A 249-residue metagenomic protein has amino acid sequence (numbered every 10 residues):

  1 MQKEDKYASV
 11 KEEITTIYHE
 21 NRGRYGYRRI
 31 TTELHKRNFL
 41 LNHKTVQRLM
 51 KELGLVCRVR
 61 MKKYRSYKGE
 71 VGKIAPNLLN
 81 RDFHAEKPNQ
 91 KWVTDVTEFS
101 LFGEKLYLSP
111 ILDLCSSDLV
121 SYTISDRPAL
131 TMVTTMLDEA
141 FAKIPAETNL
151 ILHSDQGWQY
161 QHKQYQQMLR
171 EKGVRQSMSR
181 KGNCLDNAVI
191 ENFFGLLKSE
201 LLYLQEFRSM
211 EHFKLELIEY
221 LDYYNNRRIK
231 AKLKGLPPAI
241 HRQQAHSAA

Functional and structural regions predicted by a protein language model:
M1-K87, N183, A239-H246: Basic, flexible linker segments flanking DNA-binding modules in nucleic acid-interacting mobile-element proteins
I14, I30, V46, M50 (+13 more regions): Mobile genetic element proteins and their domesticated derivatives, centered on retroelements and DNA transposons
G26, D118, A146-L150: Short, surface-exposed connector motifs at secondary-structure boundaries
K68-E70, S154-Q156, H162-K163, M178-K198 (+2 more regions): RNase H-like two-metal-ion nuclease catalytic core shared by retroviral integrases and related mobile-element nucleases
A85-V120, D126-P128: An active-site-proximal beta-strand-loop segment
D118-Y122, Q176-S179, Y203-L204: Short small-residue beta-strand/loop micro-motif enriched in glycine and branched aliphatics
T123-P145: Active-site beta-loop-alpha junctions of metal-dependent nucleic acid enzymes, especially the RNase H-like/DDE
K163, R170-V174, L196-A249: C-terminal domain-tail junction helix/linker
